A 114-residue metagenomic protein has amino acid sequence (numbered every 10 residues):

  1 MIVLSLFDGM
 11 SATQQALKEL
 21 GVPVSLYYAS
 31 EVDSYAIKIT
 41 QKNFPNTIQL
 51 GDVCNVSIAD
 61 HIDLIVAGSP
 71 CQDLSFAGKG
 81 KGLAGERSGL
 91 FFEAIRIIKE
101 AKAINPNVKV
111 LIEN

Functional and structural regions predicted by a protein language model:
M1-N114: Conserved active-site and SAM-binding loop architecture of S-adenosyl-L-methionine-dependent nucleic-acid
